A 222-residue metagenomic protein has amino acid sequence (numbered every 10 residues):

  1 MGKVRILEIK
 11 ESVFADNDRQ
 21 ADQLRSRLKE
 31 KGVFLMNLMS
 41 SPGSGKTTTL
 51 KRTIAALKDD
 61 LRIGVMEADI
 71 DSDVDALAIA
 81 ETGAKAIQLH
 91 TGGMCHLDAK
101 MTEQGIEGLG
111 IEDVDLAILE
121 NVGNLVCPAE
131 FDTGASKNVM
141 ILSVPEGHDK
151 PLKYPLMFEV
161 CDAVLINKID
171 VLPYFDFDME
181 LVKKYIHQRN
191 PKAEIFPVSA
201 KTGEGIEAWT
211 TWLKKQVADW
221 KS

Functional and structural regions predicted by a protein language model:
M1-V4, L97, F177, E204: Short coil/turn linker and secondary-structure boundary residues
K3-M39, S44, T48, T53-S136 (+2 more regions): Nucleotide-state-sensitive switch-loop elements of NTP-binding domains
T47, A76, A99-K100, P151 (+2 more regions): Conserved strand-to-helix beginnings and helix N-cap segments that scaffold or border functional pockets
D69, N167, S199: Active-site glycine-centered loops adjacent to acidic/histidine catalytic or metal-binding residues that shape
H90, L142, S199: Residues at the C-termini of beta-strands that transition into short coil/loop
P128-A135, V144-K192: Conserved C-terminal guanine-recognition region of P-loop GTPase G domains, centered on the G4
L172-S222: Canonical P-loop GTPase G-domain recognition
